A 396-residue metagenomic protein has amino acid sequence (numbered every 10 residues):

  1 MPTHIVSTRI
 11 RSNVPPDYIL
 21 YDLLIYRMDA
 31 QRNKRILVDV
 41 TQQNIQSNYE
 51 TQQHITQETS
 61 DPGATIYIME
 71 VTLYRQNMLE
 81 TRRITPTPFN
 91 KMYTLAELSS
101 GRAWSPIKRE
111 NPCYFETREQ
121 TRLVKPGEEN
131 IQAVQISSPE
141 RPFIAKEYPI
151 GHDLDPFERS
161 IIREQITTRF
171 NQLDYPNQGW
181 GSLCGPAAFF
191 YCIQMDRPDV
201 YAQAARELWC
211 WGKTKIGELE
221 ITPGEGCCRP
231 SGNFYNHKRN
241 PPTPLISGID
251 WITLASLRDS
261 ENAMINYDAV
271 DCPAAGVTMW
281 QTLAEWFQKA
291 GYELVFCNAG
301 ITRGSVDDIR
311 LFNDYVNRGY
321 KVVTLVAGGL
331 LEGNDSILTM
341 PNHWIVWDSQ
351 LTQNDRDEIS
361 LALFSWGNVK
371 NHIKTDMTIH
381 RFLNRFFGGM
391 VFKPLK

Functional and structural regions predicted by a protein language model:
M1-R9, I66-I68: Contiguous beta-strand segments within globular domains
S7-Y18: Structural motif
L24-A30, Q42-E50, G63, A284 (+1 more regions): Active-site signature of cysteine proteases
K34-Y49, T85-T94: Solvent-exposed serine/threonine-rich low-complexity stretches and specific carbohydrate-binding patches
Y49-T59: Exposed aromatic-hydrophobic patches
G63-N77: Short, aromatic- and glycine-rich surface loops/edge beta-strands on solvent-exposed regions
L79-P139: Short beta-strand elements
P112-I265, N313-V323, R356-I359, N371-H372: Active-site nucleophile-adjacent alpha helix/oxyanion-hole segment immediately C-terminal to the catalytic cysteine
